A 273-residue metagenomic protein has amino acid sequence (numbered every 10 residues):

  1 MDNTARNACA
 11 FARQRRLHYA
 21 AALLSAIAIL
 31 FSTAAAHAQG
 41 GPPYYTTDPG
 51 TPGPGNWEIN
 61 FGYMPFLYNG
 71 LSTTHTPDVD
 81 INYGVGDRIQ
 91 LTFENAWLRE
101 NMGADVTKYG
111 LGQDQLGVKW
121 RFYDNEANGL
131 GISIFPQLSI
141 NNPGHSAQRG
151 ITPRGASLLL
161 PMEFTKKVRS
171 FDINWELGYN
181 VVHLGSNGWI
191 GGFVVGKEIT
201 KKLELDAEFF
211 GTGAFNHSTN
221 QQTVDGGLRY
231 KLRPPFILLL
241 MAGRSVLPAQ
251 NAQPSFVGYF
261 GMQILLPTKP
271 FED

Functional and structural regions predicted by a protein language model:
M1-R16: N-terminal secretory signal peptides that target proteins for export/translocation
T4, A22, S245, A249: Short coil/turn motifs at helix boundaries and re-entrant loops, enriched in small/polar and proline residues
A8, H18, A22, P43: Alpha-helical and His/Cys-centered functional microenvironments
A8, L24-A26, N82: Low-complexity, intrinsically disordered short peptide segments enriched in small/polar/basic residues
F11, L23-L24, Q148, T152: Intrinsically disordered, low-complexity polar segments enriched in Ser/Thr/Pro and acidic
A20-S32: Bacterial N-terminal signal peptides
H37-D273: Transmembrane beta-barrel domains of Gram-negative outer membranes and organellar outer membranes
